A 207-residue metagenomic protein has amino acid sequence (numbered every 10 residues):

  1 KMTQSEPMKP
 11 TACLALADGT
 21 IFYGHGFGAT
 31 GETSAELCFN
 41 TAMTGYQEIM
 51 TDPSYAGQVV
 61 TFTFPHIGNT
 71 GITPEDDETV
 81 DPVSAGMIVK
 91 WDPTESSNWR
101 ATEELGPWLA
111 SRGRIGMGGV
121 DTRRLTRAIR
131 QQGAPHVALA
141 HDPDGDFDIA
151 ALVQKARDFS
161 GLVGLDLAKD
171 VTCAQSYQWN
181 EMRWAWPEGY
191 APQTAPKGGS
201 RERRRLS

Functional and structural regions predicted by a protein language model:
T3-S207: RNA-binding accessory domains that recognize and position tRNA/RNA substrates
